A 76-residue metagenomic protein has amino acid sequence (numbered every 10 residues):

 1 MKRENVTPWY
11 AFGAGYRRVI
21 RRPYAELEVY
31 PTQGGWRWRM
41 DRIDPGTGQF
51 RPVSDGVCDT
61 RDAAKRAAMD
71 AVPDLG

Functional and structural regions predicted by a protein language model:
M1-R39: Short N-terminal "domain-start" leader segments that mark the transition from disordered tails or signal peptides into
W9, P23, R61-M69: N-terminal cationic amphipathic segment used for targeting or macromolecule association
A25, G34, P45-T47, A63 (+1 more regions): Generic "edge-of-domain/loop-turn" microfeature
A25-L27, W38, R42, V57-D59 (+1 more regions): Residue-level detection of beta-strand scaffold positions
I43-A63: A short, exposed loop/beta-hairpin motif centered on an aromatic-Gly-Thr core
M69-G76: Short arginine-rich
